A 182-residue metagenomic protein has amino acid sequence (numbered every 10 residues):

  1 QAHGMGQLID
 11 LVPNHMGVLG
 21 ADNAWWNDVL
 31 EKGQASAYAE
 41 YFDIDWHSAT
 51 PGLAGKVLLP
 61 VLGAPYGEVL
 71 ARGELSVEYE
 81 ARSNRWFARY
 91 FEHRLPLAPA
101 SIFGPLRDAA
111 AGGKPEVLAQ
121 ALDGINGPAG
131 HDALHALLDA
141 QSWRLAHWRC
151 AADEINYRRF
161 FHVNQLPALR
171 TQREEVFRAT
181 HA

Functional and structural regions predicted by a protein language model:
Q1-A182: Catalytic cores of glycan-processing enzymes that make or break glycosidic bonds
